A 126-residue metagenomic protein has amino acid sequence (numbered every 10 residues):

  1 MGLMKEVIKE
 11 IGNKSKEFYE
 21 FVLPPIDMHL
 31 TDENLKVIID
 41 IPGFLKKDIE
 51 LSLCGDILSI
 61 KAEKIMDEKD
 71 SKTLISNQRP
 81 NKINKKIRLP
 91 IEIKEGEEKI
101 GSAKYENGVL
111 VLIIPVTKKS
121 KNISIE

Functional and structural regions predicted by a protein language model:
M1-E126: Alpha-crystallin/small heat shock protein
